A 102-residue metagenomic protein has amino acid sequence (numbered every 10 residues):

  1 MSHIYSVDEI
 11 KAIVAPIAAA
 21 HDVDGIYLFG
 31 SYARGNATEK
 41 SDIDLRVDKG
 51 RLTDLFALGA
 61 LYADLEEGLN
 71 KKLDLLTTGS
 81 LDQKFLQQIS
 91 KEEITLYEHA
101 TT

Functional and structural regions predicted by a protein language model:
M1-G25, R34-E39, G50-T102: Catalytic core of pol beta-like nucleotidyltransferases
D42-D44: Acidic Asp/Glu-based divalent-cation binding sites
R46-D48: Short hydrophobic/aromatic beta-strand micro-patches that form the beta-sheet surface supporting nucleotide- or nucleic
